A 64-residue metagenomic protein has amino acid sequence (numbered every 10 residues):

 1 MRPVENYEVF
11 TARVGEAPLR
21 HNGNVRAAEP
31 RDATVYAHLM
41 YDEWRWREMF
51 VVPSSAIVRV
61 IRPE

Functional and structural regions predicted by a protein language model:
M1-R20: Short aromatic-glycine-(Arg/Gly/Cys) micro-motifs in beta-strand/loop hairpins
P3-N6, A27-R31: A short linear-motif detector with a strong N-terminal bias
F10, R26, F50-V52: Residues in well-ordered beta-strands of folded domains
R13, R31, S55: A broadly conserved detector of short glycine/acidic/proline-rich loop/turn motifs that flank catalytic sites and bind
L19, Y41-E64: Short, mixed-charge low-complexity intrinsically disordered segments
L19-A28: A short, exposed loop/beta-hairpin motif centered on an aromatic-Gly-Thr core
A28-E43: A short, charged, amphipathic alpha-helix used as a generic interaction element across diverse proteins
